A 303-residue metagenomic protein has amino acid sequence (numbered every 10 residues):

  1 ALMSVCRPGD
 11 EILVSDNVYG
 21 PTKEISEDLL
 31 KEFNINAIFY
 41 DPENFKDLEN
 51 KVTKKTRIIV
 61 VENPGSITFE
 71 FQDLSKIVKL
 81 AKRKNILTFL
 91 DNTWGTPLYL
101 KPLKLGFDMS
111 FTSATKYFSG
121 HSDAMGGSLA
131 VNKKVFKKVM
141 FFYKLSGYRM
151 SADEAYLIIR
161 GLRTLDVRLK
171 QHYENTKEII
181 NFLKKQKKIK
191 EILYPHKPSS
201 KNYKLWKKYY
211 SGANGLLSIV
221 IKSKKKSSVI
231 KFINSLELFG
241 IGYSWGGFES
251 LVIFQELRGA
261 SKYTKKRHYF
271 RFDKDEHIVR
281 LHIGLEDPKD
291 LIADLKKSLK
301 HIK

Functional and structural regions predicted by a protein language model:
A1-K188, L193, K204: Conserved PLP-enzyme active-site core in the AAT-like
G9, G20, E27-D28, N36-I38 (+2 more regions): PLP-dependent enzyme catalytic core of the Aspartate aminotransferase-like
D10, A124-G126, G212-L216, E276-R280: Short, solvent-exposed beta-strand edge segments and adjacent coil->beta transition regions
G147, S235-S244, S298-K303: A common structural junction motif
I158-V167, G215-S223, R280-G284: Short, well-ordered beta-strand elements within core beta-sheets of diverse protein domains
L162, G247-G259: Short proline/glycine- and acidic-rich turn/helix-capping motifs at secondary-structure junctions
K177-E237, I241-E249, Y263-F270: Conserved small-domain helix->loop->beta segment predominantly found in fold-type I
